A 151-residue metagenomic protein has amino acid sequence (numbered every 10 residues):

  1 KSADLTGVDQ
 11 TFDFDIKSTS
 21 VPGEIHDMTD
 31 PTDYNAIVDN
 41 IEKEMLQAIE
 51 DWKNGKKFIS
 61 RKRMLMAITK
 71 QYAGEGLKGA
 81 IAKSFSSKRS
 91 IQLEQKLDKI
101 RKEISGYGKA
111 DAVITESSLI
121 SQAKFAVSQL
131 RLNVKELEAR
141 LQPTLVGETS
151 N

Functional and structural regions predicted by a protein language model:
K1-N151: Mature extracytoplasmic or organellar-lumen-exposed domains after removal of signal/transit peptides
